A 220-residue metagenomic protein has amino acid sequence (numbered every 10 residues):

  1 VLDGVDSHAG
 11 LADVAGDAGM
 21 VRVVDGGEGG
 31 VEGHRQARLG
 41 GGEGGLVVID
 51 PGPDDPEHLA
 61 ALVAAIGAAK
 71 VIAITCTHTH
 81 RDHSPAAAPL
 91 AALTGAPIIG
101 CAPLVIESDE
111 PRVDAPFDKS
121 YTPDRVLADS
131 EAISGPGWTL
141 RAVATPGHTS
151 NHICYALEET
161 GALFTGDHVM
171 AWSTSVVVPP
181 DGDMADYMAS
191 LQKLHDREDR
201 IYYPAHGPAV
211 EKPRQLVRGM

Functional and structural regions predicted by a protein language model:
G4, G10, G26-G29: Short amphipathic, helix-prone segments within low-complexity/disordered or flexible regions
S7-A18, A37: Short linear motifs in low-complexity or flexible loops
R22-K70, C154-G166: Conserved beta-strand hairpin/beta-sheet module of binuclear metal-dependent hydrolase folds, prominently
G33-R35, L39, P213-M220: Short, intrinsically disordered, charge-balanced linker/junction segments flanking boundaries in proteins
G45-L46, P53-T139, G161, A171 (+1 more regions): Active-site HxH/HxHxD metal-binding segment of metal-dependent hydrolases
G45-V48, P53-D55, R112-T122, A132 (+1 more regions): Metallo-beta-lactamase
